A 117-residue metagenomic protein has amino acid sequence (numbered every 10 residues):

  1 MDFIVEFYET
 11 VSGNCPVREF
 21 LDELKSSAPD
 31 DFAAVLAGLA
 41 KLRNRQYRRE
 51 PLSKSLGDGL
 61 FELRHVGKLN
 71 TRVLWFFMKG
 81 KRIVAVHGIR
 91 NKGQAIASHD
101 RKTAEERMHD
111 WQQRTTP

Functional and structural regions predicted by a protein language model:
M1-N70, K79-I83, R90-P117: Basic, Lys/Arg-enriched alpha-helical interface segments
L74: Short, surface-exposed charged micro-motifs
